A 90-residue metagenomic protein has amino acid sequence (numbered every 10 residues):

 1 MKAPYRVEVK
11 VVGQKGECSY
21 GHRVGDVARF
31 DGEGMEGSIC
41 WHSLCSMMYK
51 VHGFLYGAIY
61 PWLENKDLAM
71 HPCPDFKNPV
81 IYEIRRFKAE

Functional and structural regions predicted by a protein language model:
M1-V9: Short, basic/aromatic beta-hairpin or loop at an interaction surface
A3, A58-E90: Short, compact, well-ordered microdomains
V11-K15, K88: Beta-strand elements of well-folded, non-transmembrane domains
K15-G16, E33-S38: Short, charged beta-turn/beta-strand-edge "cap" motif at the junction between a beta-strand and an adjacent loop
W41-A58: Short, compositionally biased
